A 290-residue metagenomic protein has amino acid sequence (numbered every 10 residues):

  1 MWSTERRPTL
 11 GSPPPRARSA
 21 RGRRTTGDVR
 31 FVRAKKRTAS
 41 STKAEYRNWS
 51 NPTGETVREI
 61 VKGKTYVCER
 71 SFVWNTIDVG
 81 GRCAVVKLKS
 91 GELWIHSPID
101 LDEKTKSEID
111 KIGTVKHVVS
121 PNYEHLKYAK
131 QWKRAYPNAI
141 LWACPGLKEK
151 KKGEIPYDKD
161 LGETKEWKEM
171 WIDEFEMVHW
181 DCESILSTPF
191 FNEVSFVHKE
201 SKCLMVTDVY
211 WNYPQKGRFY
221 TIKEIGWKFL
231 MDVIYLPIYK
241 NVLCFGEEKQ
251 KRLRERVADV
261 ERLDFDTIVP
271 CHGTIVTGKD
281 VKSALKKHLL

Functional and structural regions predicted by a protein language model:
M1-R18, R23, R30, A34: N-terminal chloroplast transit peptides
R33-S90: Zn-dependent metallo-beta-lactamase
S41-N51, T56-R58, F190-L289: Metallo-beta-lactamase
V73-H117: Pre-active-site segment of Zn-dependent metallo-hydrolases
N75, D102-E103, E124-Y128, K148-K151 (+2 more regions): Active-site environment of divalent metal-dependent phosphoester hydrolases
H96-S97, K116-Y123, W142-C144, M205-T207 (+1 more regions): Active-site neighborhood of phospho(di)ester-bond hydrolases with catalytic His/Asp-centered motifs
E108-D173: Active-site HxH/HxHxD metal-binding segment of metal-dependent hydrolases
P145-V194, K199, G246-E255, E261: Metallo-beta-lactamase
